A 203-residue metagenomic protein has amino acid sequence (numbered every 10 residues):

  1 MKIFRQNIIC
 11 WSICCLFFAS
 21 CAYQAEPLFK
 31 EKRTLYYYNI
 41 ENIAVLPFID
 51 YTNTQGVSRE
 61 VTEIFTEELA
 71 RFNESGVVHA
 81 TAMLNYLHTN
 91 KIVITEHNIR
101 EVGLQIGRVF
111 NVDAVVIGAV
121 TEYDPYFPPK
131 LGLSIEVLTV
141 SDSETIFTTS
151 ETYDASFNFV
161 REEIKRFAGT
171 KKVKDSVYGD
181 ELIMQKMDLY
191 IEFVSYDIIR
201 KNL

Functional and structural regions predicted by a protein language model:
M1-C10: Bacterial N-terminal signal peptides that target proteins for export
C10-A19: Bacterial N-terminal signal peptides
C21-E41, V109, K130, V140-L203: C-terminal/domain-edge helix-coil "capping" segments
F29-E31, P47, H97-G103, I117-T121: N-terminal post-signal-peptidase region of extra-cytosolic proteins
I40-Y51, A82, Y86-H88, V173-K174: Acidic/histidine-rich, surface-exposed loop or edge segments in extracytoplasmic proteins
N42-P47, V115-A119, G132-V137: Soluble periplasmic/extracytoplasmic beta-strand elements of cell-envelope proteins
T52-V115, D197-I198, N202: N-terminal segment of the mature soluble domain
T54-G56, E122-P129: Solvent-exposed loop/turn segments connecting transmembrane beta-strands in outer-membrane beta-barrel proteins
